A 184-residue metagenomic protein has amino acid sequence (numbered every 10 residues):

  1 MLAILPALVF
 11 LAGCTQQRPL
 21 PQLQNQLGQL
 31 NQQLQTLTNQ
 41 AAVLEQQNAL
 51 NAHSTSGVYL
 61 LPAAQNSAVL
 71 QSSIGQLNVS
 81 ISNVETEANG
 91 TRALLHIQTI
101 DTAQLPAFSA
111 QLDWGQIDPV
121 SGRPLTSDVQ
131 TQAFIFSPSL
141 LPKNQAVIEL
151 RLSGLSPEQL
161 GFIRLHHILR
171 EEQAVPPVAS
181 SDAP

Functional and structural regions predicted by a protein language model:
M1-C14: Sec-dependent bacterial lipoprotein signal peptides
A3-L5, P21, A133: Generic hydrophobic-segment detector
C14-R92, S181-P184: Membrane engagement elements in two modes
S67-P184: Membrane-proximal structural modules of membrane-associated proteins and complexes
